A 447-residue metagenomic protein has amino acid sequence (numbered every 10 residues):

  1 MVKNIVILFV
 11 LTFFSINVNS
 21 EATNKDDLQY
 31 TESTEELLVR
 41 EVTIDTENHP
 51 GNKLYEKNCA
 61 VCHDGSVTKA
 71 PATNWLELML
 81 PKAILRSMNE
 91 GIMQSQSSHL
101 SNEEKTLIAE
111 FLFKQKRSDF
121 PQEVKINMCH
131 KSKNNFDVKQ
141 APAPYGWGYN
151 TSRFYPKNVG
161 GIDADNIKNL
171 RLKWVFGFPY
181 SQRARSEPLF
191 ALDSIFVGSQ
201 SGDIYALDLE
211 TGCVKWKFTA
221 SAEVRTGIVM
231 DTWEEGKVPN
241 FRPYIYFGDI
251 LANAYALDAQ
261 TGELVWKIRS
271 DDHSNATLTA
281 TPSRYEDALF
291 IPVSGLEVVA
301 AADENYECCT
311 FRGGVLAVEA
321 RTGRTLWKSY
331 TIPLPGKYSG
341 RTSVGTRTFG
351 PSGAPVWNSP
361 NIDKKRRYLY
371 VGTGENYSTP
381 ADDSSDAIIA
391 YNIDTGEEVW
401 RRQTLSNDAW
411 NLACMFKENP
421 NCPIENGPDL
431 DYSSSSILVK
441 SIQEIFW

Functional and structural regions predicted by a protein language model:
N24-L54, S132: Electrostatic cytochrome c docking/interface patches
Y30, N127-K173, T331-G336: Blade/loop signatures of beta-propeller domains
G51, Y55-S66, I84, I108: The canonical Cys-X-X-Cys-His
A70-R117, Y368: Extracytoplasmic electron-transfer domains, predominantly the class I c-type cytochrome c fold
A141-G148, S181-D203, A222-A254, T277-E307 (+4 more regions): Repeat-blade elements of multi-bladed beta-propeller folds
R171-K173, C213-W216, E263-K267, L326-W327 (+1 more regions): A structural motif specific to WD40 beta-propellers
G177-F178, R269-D272, L326-G350, V399-G427: Surface-exposed loop and turn segments in beta-propeller and other repeat-based domains that flank or scaffold
L257-D258, F311-R324, S384-E397: Beta-propeller blade signature
